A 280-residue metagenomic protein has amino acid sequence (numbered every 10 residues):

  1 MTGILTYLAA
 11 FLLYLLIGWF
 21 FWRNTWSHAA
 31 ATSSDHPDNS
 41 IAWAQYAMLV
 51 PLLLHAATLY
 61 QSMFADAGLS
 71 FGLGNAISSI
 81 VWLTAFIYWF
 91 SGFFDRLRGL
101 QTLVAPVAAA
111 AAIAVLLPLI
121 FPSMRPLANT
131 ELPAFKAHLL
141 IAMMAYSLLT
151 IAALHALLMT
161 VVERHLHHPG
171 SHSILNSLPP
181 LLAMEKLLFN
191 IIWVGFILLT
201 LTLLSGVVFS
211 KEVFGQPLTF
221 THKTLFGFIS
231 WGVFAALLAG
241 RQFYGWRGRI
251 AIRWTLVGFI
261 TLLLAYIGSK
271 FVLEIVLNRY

Functional and structural regions predicted by a protein language model:
M1-L16, I141-L149, V276: Hydrophobic transmembrane alpha-helical segments in integral membrane proteins
L5-L13, G68-V81, L218-S230: Structural signature of hydrophobic alpha-helical transmembrane segments
G18-A44: Membrane-interface helix-loop junction between the first two transmembrane segments
D38-M48, G74-N75, R98-A109, A251-V257: Cytoplasmic-side transmembrane-helix entry/capping segments in multi-pass membrane proteins
F64-A145: Membrane-interface helix-loop-helix junctions at boundaries between adjacent transmembrane segments
L166-L182: Juxtamembrane inter-helical linkers in multi-pass membrane proteins
G240-T261: Interfacial loop-to-transmembrane junctions
L264-Y280: Juxtamembrane boundary at the C-terminal end of a transmembrane helix
